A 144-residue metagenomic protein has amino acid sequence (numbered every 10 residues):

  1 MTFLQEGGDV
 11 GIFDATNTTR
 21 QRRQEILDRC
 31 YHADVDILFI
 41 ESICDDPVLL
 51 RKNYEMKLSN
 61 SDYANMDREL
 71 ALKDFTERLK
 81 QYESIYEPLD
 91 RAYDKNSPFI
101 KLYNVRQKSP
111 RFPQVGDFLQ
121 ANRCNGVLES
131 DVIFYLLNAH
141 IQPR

Functional and structural regions predicted by a protein language model:
M1-D45: Glycine-rich phosphate-binding loop used to anchor ATP phosphates in small-molecule kinases, encompassing both
F3-D9, K57-N65, N104: Surface-exposed beta-strand-to-loop junctions that form interaction patches on eukaryotic regulatory domains
V10-G11, L72-D74, F118: N-terminal start-of-chain detector that recognizes signal peptides and the immediate post-cleavage beginning
Q21-R22, E77, P143: Short, intrinsically disordered low-complexity segments
R22-R23, D46-Y54, P110-P113: Switch/connector loops and helix/strand junctions flanking conserved nucleotide-binding motifs in nucleotide-processing
R29-H32, K80-R144: NTP-dependent small-molecule kinase module
C30-L89: A glycine- and Lys/Arg-enriched "phosphate-lid" helix/loop adjacent to the NTP-binding pocket of small-molecule kinases
